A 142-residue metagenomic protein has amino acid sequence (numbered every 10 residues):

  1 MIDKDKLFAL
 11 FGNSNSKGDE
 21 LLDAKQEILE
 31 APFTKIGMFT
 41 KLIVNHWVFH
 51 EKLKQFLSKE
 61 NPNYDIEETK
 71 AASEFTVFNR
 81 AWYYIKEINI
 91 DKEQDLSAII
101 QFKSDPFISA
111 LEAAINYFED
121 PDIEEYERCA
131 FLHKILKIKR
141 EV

Functional and structural regions predicted by a protein language model:
M1-P121, K137-V142: Long, low-complexity, acidic Ser/Pro- and Gly-enriched intrinsically disordered regions in large eukaryotic
E124-E125: Residues in the short coil linking paired helices within alpha-helical repeat scaffolds
